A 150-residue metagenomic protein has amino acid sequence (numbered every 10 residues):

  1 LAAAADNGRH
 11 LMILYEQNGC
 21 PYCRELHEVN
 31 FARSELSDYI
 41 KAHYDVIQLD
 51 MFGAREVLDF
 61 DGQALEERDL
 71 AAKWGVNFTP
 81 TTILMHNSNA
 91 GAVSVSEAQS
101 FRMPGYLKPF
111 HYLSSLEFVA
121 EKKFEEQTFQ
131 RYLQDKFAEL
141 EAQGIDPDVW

Functional and structural regions predicted by a protein language model:
L1-L11, I40: A short beta-strand-turn-helix
A2, R24, D38, F110-S114: Solvent-exposed, polar/charged alpha-helical surfaces in well-ordered, non-transmembrane soluble domains, broadly
N7-P21, V46: Short active-site neighborhood of thiol/selenol oxidoreductases, capturing the structured segment around
Q17-F31: Conserved redox-active cysteine motifs that mediate thiol-disulfide chemistry, especially di-cysteine Cys-X(1-2)-Cys
Q17-N18, D45, M51-F52, N87-S88 (+1 more regions): Solvent-exposed coil/turn segments that connect beta secondary-structure elements in extracytoplasmic/periplasmic
V29, A72-E126: Non-catalytic, surface beta->alpha helical segment in thiol-disulfide oxidoreductase systems
R33-L65: Thiol-based oxidoreductase modules, predominantly thioredoxin-like and allied folds used for disulfide exchange
E125-W150: Flexible coil segments in periplasmic/lumen-exposed cytochrome c-class electron-transfer proteins
